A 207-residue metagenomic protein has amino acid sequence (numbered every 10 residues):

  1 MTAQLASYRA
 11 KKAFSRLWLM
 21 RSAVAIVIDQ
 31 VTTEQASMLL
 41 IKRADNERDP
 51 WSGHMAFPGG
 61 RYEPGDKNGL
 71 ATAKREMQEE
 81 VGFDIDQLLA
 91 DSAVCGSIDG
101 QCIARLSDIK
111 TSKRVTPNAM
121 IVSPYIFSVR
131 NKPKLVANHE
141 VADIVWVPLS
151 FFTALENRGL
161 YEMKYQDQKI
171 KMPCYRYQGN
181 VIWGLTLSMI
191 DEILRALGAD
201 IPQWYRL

Functional and structural regions predicted by a protein language model:
M1-F57, R61-P133, L149-F152, E162-L207: N-terminal leader/linker segments that precede catalytic domains of diphosphate-processing enzymes
I121, E140-V141: A short beta-loop-beta micro-motif enriched in histidine and acidic residues
I126-F127, V141-I144: Amphipathic alpha-helical interface segments
P133-E140: Short, solvent-exposed recognition segments
H139, E156, L194: Short, flexible helix/strand-to-coil boundary loops that buttress conserved ligand/catalytic motifs in alpha/beta
